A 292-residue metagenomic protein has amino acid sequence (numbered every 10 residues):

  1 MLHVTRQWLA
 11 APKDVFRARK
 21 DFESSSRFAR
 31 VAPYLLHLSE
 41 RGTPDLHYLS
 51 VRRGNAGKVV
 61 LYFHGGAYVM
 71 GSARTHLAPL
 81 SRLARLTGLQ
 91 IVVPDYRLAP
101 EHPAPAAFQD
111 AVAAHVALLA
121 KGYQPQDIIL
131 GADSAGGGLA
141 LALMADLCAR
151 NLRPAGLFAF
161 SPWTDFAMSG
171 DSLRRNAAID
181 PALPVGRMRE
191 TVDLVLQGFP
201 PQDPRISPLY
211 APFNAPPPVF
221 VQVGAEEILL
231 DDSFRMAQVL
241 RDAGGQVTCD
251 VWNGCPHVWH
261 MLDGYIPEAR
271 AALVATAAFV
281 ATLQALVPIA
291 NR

Functional and structural regions predicted by a protein language model:
M1-G54, A285-R292: A glycine/proline-hinged amphipathic helix-loop "lid/cap" segment that gates access to hydrophobic ligand pockets
L46-Y48, L61, L83, A104-F166 (+3 more regions): Short strand-loop-helix active-site module centered on a catalytic nucleophile
G57-G66: Short beta-strand element of the alpha/beta-hydrolase
V59, G88-V92: A fold-wide structural signal in alpha/beta-hydrolase
S72-A73, P79, V92-D127, D263-A269: Catalytic nucleophile-loop/oxyanion-hole region of alpha/beta-hydrolase and closely related hydrolase-like folds
A145-F199, A215: Hydrolase active-site cap/lid region
P200-C255: Serine-hydrolase catalytic core
Y265-R292: Catalytic active-site module of serine/aspartate enzymes centered on a nucleophile-bearing elbow/loop
